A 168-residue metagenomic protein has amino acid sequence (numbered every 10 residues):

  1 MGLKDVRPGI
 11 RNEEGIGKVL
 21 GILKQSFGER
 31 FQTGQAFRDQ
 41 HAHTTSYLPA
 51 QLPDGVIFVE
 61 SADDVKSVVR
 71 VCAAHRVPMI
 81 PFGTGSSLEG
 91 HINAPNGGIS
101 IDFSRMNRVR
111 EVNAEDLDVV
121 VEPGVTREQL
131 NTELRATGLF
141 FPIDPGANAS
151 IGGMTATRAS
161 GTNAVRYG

Functional and structural regions predicted by a protein language model:
M1-R70, S86-L117, Y167: N-terminal flexible segment immediately upstream of the FAD-binding catalytic core in FAD-dependent oxidoreductases
A62-G168: FAD-binding glycine-rich core of flavoenzymes that anchor FAD
